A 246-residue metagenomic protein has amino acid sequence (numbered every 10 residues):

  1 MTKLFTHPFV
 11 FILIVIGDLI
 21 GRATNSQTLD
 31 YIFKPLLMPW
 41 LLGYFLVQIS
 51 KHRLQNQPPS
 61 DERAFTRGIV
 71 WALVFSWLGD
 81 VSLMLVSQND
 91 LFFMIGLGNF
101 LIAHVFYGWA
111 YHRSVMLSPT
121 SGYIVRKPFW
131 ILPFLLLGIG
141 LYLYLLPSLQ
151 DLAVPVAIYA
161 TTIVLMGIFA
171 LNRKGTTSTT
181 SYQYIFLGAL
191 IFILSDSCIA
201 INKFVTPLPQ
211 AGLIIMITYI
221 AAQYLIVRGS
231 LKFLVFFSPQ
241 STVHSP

Functional and structural regions predicted by a protein language model:
M1-P246: Polytopic alpha-helical membrane-helix bundles and their juxtamembrane interface segments in multi-pass membrane
